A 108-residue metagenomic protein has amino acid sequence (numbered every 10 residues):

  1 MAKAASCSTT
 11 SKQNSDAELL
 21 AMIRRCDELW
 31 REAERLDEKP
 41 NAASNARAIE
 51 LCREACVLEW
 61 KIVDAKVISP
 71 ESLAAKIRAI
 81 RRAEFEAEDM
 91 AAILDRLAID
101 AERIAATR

Functional and structural regions predicted by a protein language model:
M1-R108: Sequence/structural signature of long amphipathic alpha-helices that form protein-protein interaction faces
